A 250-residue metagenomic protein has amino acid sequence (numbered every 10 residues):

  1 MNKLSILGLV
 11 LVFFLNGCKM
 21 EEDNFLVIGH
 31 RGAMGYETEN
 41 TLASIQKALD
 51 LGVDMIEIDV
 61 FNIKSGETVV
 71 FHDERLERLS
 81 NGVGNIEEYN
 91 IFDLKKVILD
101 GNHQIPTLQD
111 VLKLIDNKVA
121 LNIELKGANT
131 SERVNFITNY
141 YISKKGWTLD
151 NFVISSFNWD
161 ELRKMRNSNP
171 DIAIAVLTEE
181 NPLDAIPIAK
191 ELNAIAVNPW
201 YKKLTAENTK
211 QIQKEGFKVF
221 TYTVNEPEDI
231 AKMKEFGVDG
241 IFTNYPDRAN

Functional and structural regions predicted by a protein language model:
N2-G8: Sec-dependent signal peptide recognition, specifically the positively charged N-region followed immediately by
S5, L15-N250: Phosphate-group recognition and catalysis centered on beta-loop-alpha active-site segments
